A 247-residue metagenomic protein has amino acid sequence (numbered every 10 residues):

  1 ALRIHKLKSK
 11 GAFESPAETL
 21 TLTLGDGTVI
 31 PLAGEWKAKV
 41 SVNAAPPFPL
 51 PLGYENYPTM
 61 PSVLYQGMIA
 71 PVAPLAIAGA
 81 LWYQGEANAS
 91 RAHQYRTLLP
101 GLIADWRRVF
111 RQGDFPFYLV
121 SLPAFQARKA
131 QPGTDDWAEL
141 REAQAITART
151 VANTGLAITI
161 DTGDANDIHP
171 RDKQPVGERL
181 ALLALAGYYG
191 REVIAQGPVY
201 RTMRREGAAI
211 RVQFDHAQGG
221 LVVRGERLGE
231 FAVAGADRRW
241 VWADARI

Functional and structural regions predicted by a protein language model:
A1-M68, L75: An acidic-aromatic loop/edge-strand motif
G53-T59, Y83-R96, R128-G133: The substrate-binding groove and active-site-proximal loops of carbohydrate-active enzymes, especially glycoside
P58-P71, T97-D105, D135-I146: Alpha-helical scaffolding within the catalytic cores of extracellular/periplasmic polymer-degrading hydrolases
L75-G79, Q112-Y118, R149-L156: Loop/turn elements at helix/coil->beta-strand transitions in domains of secreted/extracellular proteins
W82-A87, W106, V120-F125, I158-T162: Active-site-proximal beta-strand/loop segments in catalytic clefts of secreted hydrolases
L122-I160: Substrate-gating cap/lid alpha-helix
P175, L182, A186-E226: Surface beta-strand/loop "capping" patches
R211, H216-I247: C-terminal beta-sandwich/jelly-roll accessory domains of carbohydrate-active enzymes
